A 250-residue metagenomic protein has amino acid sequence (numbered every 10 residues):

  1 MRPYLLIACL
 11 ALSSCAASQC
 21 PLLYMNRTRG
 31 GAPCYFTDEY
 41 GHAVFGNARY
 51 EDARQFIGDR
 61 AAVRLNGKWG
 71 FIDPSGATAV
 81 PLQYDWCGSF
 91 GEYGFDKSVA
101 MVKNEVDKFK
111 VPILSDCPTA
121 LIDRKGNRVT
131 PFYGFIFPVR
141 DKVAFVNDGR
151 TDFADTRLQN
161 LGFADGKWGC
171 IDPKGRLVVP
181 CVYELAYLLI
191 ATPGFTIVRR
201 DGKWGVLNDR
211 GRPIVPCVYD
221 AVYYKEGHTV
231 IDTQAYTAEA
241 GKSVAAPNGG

Functional and structural regions predicted by a protein language model:
Y4-L12: Sec-dependent N-terminal signal peptides
A17-G250: Residue-level detector of conserved, function-critical positions
